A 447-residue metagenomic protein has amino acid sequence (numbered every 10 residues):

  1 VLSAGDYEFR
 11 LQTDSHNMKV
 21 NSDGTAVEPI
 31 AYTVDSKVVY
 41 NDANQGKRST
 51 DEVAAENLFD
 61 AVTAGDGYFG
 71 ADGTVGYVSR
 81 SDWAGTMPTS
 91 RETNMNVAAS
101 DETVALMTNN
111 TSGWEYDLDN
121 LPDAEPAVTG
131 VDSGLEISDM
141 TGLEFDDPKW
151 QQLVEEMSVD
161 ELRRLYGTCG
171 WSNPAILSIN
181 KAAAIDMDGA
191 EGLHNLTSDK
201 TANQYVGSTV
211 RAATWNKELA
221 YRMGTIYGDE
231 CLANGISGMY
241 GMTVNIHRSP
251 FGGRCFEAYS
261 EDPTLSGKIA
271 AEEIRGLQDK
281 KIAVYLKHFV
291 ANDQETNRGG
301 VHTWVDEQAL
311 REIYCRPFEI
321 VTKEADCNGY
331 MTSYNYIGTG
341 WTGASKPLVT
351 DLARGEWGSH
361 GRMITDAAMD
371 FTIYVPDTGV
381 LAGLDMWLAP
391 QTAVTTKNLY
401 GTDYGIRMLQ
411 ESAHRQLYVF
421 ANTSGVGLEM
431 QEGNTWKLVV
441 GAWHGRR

Functional and structural regions predicted by a protein language model:
V1-R10, S15, Q45-R447: Glycoside hydrolase catalytic-domain context in secreted enzymes
N17-R48: Short beta-strand elements
